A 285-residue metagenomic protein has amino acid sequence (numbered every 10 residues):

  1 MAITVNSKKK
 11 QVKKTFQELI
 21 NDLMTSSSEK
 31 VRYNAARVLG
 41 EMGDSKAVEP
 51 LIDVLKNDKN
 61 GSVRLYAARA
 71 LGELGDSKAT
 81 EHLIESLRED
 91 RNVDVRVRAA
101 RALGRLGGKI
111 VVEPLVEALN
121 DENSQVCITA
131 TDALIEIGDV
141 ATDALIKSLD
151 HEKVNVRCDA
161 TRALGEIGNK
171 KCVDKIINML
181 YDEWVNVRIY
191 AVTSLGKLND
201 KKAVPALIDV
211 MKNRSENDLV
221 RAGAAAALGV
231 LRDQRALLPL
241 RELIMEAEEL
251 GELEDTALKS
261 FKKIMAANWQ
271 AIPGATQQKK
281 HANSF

Functional and structural regions predicted by a protein language model:
M1-K13, E29-D44, D53, S62-S77 (+11 more regions): Structural detector for internal amphipathic alpha-helices that build alpha-solenoid repeat scaffolds
M1-K14, P273-F285: Short, Lys/Arg-enriched, disordered terminal segments
E18-T25, P50-D58, H82-D90, P114-E122 (+5 more regions): Alpha-solenoid HEAT/Armadillo-like helical repeat scaffolds in large eukaryotic proteins
V48, T80, V112, V204-P205 (+2 more regions): Conserved positions within tetratricopeptide repeat
E246-E248, D255-F285: Terminal, low-structured helical/coil segments at or just beyond the last alpha-helical repeat
